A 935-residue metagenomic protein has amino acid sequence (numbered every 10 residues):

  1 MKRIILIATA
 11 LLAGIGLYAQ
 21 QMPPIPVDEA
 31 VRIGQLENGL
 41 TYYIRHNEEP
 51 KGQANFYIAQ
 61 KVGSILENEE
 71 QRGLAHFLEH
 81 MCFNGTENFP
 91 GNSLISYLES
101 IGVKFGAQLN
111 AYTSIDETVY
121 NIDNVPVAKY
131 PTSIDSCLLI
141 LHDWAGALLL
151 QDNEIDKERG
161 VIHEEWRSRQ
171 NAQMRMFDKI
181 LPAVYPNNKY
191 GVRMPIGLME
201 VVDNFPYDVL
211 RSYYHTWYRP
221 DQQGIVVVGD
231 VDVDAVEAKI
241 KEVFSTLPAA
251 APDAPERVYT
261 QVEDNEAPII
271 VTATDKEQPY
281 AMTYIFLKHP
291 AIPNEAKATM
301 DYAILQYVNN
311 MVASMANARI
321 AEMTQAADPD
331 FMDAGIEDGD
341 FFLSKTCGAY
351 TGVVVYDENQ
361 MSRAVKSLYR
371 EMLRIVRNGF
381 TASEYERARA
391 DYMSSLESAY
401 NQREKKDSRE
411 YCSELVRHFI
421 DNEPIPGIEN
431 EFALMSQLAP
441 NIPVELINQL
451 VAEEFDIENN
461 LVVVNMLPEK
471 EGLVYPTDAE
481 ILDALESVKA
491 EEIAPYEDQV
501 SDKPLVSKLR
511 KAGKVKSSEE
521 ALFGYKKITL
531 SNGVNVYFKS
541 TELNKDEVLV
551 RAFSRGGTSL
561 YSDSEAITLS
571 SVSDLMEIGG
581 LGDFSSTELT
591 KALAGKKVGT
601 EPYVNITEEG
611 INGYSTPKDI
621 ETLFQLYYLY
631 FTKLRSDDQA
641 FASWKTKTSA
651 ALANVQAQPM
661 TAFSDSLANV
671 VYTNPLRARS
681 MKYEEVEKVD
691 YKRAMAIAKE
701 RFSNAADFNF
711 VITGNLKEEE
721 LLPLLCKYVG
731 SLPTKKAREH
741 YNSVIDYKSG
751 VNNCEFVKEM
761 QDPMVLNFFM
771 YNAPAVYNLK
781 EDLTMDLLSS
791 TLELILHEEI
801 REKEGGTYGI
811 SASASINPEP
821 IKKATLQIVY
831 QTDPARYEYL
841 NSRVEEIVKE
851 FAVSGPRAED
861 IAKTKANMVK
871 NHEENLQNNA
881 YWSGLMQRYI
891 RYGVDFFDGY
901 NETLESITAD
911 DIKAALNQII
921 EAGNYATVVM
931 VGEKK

Functional and structural regions predicted by a protein language model:
M1-Q21: Bacterial Sec-dependent N-terminal signal peptides
A19-I44, D232-A321, Q325, E386-A390 (+9 more regions): Proteolytic maturation boundary segments
R45, P50-E67, L74-A75, N92-D143 (+15 more regions): M16 family metallopeptidases and their MPP-like homologs
R72-H80, N84, A313-S314, A566-D574 (+1 more regions): Active-site recognition of the HExxH zinc-binding catalytic motif
Y97, A147-L150, E154-I155, I442-L446 (+3 more regions): Peptidyl-prolyl cis-trans isomerase
N110-Y112, Y214-W217, T274-D275, F341-S344 (+6 more regions): Replace "in large, NTP-powered and nucleic-acid-processing enzymes" with "in large, NTP-powered factors and other
E154-Q222, V226-V228, V233-K241, P248-P279 (+1 more regions): Hydrophobic, small-residue-rich alpha-helical packing segments that form membrane-like cores
V201-K241, T673, A678-S680, E685-K727: Internal metal/ion-chelating core segments
